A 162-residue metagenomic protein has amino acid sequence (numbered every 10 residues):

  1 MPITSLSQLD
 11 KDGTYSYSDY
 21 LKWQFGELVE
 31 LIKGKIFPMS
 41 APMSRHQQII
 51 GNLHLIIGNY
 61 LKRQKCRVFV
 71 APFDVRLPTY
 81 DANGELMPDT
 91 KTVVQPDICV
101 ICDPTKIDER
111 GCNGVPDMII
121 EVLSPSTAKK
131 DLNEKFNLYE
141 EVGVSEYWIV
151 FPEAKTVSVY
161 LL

Functional and structural regions predicted by a protein language model:
M1-L162: Gly/Pro/Ser/Thr-rich low-complexity, intrinsically disordered segments predominantly at protein N-termini
